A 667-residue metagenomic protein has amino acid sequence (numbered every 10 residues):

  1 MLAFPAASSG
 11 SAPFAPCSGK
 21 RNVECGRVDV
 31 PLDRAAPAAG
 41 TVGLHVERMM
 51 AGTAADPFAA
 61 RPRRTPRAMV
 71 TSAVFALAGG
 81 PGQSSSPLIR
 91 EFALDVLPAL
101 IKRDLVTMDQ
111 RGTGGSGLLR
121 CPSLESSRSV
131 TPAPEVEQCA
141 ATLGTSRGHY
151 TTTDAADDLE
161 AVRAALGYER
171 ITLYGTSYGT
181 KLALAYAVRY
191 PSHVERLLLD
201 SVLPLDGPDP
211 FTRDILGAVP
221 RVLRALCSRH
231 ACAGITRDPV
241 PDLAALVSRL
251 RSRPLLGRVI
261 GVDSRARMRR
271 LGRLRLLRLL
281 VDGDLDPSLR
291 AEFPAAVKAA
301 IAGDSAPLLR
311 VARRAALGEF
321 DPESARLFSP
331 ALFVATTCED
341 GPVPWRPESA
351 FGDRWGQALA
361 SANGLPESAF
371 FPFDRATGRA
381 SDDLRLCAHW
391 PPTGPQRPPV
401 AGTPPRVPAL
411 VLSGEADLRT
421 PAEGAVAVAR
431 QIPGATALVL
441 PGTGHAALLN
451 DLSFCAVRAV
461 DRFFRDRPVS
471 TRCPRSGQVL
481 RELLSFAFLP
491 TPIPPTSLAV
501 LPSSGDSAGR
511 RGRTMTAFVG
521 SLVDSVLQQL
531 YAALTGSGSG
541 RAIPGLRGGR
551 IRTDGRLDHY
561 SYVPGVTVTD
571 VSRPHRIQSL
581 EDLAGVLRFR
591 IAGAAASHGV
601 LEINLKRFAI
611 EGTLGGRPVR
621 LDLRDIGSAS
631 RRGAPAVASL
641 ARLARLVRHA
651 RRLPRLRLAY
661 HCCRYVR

Functional and structural regions predicted by a protein language model:
F4, S9-R275, G341-R667: Gly/Pro-rich cap/lid or specificity-loop segments adjacent to the active site
R229-T337: Alpha/beta-hydrolase-fold enzymes
